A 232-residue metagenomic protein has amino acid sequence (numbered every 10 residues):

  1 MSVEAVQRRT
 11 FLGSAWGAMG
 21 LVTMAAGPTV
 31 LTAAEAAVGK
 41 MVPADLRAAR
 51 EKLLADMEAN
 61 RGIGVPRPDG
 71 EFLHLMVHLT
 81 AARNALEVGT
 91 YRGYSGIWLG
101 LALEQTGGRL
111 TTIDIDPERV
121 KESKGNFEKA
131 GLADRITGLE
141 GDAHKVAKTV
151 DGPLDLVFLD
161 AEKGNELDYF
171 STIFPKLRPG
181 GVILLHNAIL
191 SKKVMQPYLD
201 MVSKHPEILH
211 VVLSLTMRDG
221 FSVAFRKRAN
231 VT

Functional and structural regions predicted by a protein language model:
S2-A5, T10-M24, T29-F158, K163-L184 (+1 more regions): A short alpha-helical cap/connector motif
